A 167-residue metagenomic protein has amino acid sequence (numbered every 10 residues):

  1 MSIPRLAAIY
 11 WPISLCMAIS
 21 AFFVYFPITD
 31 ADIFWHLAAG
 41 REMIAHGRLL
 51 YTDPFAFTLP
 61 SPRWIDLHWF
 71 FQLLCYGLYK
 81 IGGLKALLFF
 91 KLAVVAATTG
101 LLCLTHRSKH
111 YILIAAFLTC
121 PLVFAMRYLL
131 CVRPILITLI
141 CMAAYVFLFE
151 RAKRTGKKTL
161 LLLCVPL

Functional and structural regions predicted by a protein language model:
M1-A21: Start-transfer (signal-anchor) and selected internal transmembrane alpha helices of multi-pass inner/ER membrane
A21-L37: Helix-to-loop transition at the C-terminal end of transmembrane segments
R41-P62, F70: Extracytosolic helix-loop segments that constitute the early lumenal/periplasmic catalytic or substrate-binding loops
T58-K85, F89, A93: Short hydrophobic/aromatic helix or loop-helix immediately within or flanking a transmembrane segment in polytopic
F89-S108: Transmembrane-helix motifs of polytopic, lipid-linked glycan transferases
L101, L122-A125, I137-R154: Specific aromatic-rich, kink-prone transmembrane helix
L129-L136: Short acidic/glycine- and proline-prone juxtamembrane loop motifs at membrane-interface regions of multi-pass membrane
R151-L167: Short hydrophobic alpha-helices at membrane interfaces in multi-pass membrane enzymes
